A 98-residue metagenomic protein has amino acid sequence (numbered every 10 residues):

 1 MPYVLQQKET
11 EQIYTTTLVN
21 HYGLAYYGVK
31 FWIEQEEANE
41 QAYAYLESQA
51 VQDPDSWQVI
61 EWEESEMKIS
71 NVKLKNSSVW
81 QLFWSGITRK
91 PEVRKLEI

Functional and structural regions predicted by a protein language model:
Y3-K8: A short beta-strand micro-motif
I13-Q41: Short, flexible N-terminal segments of the mature chain
W32-I98: Low-complexity intrinsically disordered segments
